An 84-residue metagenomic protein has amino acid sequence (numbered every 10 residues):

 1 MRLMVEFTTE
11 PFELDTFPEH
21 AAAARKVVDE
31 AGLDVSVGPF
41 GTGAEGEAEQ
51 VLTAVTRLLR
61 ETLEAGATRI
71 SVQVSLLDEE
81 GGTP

Functional and structural regions predicted by a protein language model:
M1-P84: Charge-rich, low-complexity N-terminal segments
